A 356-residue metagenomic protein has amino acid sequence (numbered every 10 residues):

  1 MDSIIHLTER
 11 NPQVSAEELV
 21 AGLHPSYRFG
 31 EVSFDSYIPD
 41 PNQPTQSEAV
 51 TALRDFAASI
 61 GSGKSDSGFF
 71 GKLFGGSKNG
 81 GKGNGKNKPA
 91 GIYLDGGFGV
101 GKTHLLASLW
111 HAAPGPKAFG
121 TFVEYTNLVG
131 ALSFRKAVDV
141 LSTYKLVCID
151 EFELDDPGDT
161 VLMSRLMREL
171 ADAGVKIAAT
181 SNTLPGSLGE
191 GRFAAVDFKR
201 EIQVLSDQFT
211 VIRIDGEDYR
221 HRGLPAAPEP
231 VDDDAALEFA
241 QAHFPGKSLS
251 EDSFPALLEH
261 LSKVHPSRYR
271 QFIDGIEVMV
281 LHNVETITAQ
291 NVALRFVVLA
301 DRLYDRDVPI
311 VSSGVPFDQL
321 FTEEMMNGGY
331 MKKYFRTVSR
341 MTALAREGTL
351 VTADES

Functional and structural regions predicted by a protein language model:
M1-K82, D207, R213: A short, basic N-terminal segment
I92-L94: Hydrophobic anchor at the beta1->P-loop junction of P-loop NTPases
K102: Conserved lysine of the Walker
L105, L109: Hydrophobic positions on the alpha1 helix immediately C-terminal to the Walker A/P-loop
H111-T143: AAA+/P-loop NTPase substrate/partner-engagement loops
R135-A178: Conserved nucleotide-sensing/catalytic segment adjacent to the nucleotide-binding pocket in NTP-handling enzymes
P245-D305: Conserved helicase/translocase motor-coupling segment
M279-S356: Terminal-proximal interaction/regulatory segments of ATP-powered molecular machines
